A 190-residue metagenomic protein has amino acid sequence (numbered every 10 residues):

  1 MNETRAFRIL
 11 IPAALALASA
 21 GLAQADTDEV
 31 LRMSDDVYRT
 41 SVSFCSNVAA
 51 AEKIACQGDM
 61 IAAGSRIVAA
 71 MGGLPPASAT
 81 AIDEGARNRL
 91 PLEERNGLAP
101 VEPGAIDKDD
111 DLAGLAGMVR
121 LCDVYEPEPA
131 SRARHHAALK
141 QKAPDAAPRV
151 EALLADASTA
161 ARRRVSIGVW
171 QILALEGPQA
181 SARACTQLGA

Functional and structural regions predicted by a protein language model:
N2-I11: Bacterial N-terminal signal peptides that target proteins for export
L10-S19: Bacterial N-terminal signal peptides
S19, Y38-R39, A50-A51, D109 (+2 more regions): Processing junctions and N-termini across compartments
Q24-D26: Boundary of Sec targeting at the N-terminus
E29-T40: Short amphipathic alpha-helical heptad-repeat segments
R39, S43, G58, D110-R120 (+1 more regions): Solvent-exposed, polar/charged alpha-helical surfaces in well-ordered, non-transmembrane soluble domains, broadly
C45-P100, P129-A190: Compact alpha-helical subdomains of small soluble proteins
P91-E128: Extended amphipathic alpha-helical interaction segments
